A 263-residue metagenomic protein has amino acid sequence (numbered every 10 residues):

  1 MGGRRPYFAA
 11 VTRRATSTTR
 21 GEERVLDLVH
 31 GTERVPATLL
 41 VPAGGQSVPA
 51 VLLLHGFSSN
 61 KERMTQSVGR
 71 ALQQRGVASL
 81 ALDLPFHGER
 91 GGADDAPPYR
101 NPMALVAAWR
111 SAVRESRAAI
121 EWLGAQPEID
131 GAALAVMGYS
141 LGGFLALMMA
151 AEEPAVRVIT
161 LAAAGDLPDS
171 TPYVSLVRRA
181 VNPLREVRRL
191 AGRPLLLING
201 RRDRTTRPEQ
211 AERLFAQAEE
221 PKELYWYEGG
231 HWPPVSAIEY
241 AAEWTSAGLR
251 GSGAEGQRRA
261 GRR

Functional and structural regions predicted by a protein language model:
R4-G44: N-terminal cap/lid segment of alpha/beta-hydrolase-fold proteins
A37, S47-G56: Short beta-strand element of the alpha/beta-hydrolase
F57-A71, L84: The serine-hydrolase catalytic nucleophile loop
A71-D94: Conserved alpha/beta-hydrolase
Y99-P127: Alpha/beta-hydrolase active-site loop
R117-R179: Primarily recognizes the serine-hydrolase "nucleophile elbow" in alpha/beta-hydrolase and SGNH/GDSL folds
S170-E219, W226: The feature captures the conserved acid-bearing segment of alpha/beta-hydrolase catalytic domains
A216-R263: C-terminal catalytic histidine-bearing segment of alpha/beta-hydrolase fold enzymes
